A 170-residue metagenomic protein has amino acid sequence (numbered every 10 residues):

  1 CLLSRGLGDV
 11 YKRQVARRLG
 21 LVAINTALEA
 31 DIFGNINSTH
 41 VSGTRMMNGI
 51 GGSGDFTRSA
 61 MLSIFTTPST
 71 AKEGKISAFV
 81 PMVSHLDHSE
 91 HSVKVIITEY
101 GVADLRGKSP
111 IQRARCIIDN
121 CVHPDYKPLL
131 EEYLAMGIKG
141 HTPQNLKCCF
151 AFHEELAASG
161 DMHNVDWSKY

Functional and structural regions predicted by a protein language model:
C1-L7, Y11: Single conserved hydrophobic/aromatic residue that forms the stacking wall/gate of nucleotide- or nucleobase-binding
S4, A16-R18: A short, aliphatic-rich alpha-helical micro-motif
Q14, E29, F33, S42-M46 (+3 more regions): Metallocofactor- and cofactor-centric catalytic cores in central/energy metabolism, strongly enriched
R18-L21, D87: Short loop/turn motifs at secondary-structure junctions and domain boundaries
